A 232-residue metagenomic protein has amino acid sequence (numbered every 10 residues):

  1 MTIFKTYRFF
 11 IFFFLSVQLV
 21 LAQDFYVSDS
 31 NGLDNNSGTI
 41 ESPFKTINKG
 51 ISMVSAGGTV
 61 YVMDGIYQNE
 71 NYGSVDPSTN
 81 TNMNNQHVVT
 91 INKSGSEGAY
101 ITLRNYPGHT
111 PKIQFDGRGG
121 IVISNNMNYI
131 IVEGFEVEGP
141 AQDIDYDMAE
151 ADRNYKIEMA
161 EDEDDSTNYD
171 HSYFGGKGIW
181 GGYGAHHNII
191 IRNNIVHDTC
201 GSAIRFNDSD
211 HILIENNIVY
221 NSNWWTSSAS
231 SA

Functional and structural regions predicted by a protein language model:
M1-Q23: Bacterial Sec-dependent N-terminal signal peptides
V20-K49, D64-N69: Right-handed parallel beta-helix/beta-solenoid
N48, S52-A56, Y61, N69-T102 (+3 more regions): Extracellular beta-strand-rich solenoid/capping regions of secreted or surface-exposed proteins that bind or remodel
D164, I189-I190, V196, L213: Mature catalytic domains of secreted/periplasmic carbohydrate-active enzymes
A203-A232: Solenoidal tandem-repeat scaffolds enriched in leucines and small polar residues
